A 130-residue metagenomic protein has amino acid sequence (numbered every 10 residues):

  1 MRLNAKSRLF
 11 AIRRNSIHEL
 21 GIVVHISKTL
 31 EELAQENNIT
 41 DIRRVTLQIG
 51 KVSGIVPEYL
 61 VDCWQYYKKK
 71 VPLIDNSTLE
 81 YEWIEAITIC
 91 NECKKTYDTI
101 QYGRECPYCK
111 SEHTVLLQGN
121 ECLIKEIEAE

Functional and structural regions predicted by a protein language model:
R2-S77: Long, charged N-terminal interaction/targeting segments
Q48-V52, E82-A86, I127: Short loop/turn motifs enriched for small/polar and acidic residues
T78-A86, K95-I100: Short, flexible, mixed-charge glycine/proline-rich loop motifs that serve as phosphate/nucleic-acid-contacting
T88, R104, C122: Cys/His-enriched microdomains
C90-C93, C106-C109: Short cysteine-rich clusters marking metal-coordination/redox-active sites
D98, S111-V115: Short functional micro-motifs and their immediate structural scaffolds
T114-E126: Short metal-binding segments enriched for Cys and/or His
